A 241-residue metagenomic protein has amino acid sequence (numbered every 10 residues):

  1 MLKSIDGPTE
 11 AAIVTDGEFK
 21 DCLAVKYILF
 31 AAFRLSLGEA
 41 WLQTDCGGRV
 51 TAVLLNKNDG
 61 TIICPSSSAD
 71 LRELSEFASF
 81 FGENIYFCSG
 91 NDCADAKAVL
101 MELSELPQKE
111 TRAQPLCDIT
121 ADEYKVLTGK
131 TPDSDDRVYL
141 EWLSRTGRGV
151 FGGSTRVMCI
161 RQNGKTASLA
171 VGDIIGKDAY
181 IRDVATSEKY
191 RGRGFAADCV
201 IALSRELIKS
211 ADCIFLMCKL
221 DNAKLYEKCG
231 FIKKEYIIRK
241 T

Functional and structural regions predicted by a protein language model:
M1-K26, A98, L103-R148: Short amphipathic alpha-helix that is part of the acyltransferase structural core
L2-D6, G17-F81, T166-D183, E188: Conserved donor-binding loop and adjoining core beta-sheet/short helix segment in diverse acyl/aminoacyl transferases
L37-A40, P115, S154-R156: Short loop/turn microsegments at loop-to-beta-strand junctions
V50-K125, K240-T241: Acyl-donor-binding surface of acyltransferase catalytic domains
L71-F77, T186, G192-E206, K228: Conserved acetyl-CoA-binding loop-helix of GNAT-fold acetyltransferases
N91-K97, A197, L220-I237: Conserved active-site alpha-helix within GNAT-family acetyltransferase domains
T128-T186: A mid-sequence, solvent-exposed acidic-amphipathic segment
C213-C218: Conserved hydrophobic beta-strand within the GNAT/NAT acetyltransferase core sheet that lines the active-site cleft
